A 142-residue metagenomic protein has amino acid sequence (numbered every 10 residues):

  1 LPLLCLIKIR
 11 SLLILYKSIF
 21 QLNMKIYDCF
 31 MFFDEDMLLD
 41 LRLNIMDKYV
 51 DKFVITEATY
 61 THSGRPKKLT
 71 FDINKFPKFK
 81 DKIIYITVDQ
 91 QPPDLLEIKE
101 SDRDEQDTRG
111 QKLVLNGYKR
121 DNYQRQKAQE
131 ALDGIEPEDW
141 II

Functional and structural regions predicted by a protein language model:
L13-F20: Short, positively charged and aromatic/hydrophobic N-terminal segments
M24-K48: N-proximal low-complexity "stem/linker" segments adjacent to membrane-targeting elements
Y27-C29, K52-V54, I84: A structural signal for isolated positions on well-ordered beta-strands in alpha/beta enzyme cores
R42-K52, T56-Y60, P66-K78: Short, acidic, metal-binding catalytic loop of nucleotide-sugar glycosyltransferases
G64-P137: Active-site-proximal specificity loops/subdomain of glycosyltransferases
I141: Short aromatic/hydrophobic "clamp" motif used to bind/position activated sugar donors
